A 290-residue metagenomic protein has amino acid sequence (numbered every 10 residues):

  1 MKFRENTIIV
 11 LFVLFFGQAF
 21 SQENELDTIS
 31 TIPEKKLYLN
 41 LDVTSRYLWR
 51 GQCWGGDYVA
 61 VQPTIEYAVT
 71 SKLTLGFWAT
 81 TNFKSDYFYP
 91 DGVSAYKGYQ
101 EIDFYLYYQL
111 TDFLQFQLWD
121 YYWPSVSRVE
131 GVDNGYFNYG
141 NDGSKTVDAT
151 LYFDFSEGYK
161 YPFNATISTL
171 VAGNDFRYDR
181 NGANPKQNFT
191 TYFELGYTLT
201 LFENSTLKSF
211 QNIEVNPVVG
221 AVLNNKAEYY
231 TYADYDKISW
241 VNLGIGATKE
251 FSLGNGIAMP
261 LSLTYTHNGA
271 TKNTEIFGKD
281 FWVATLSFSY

Functional and structural regions predicted by a protein language model:
M1-K36: Cleavable N-terminal export/targeting peptides
Q22-Y89: Short glycine/proline- and aromatic-enriched beta-strand/turn motifs that initiate or cap beta-hairpins
P33-K35, D57-V61, G98-I102, G143-A149 (+3 more regions): Residues that define the transmembrane beta-barrel architecture of outer-membrane proteins
L37, S71-F77, D112-L118, E157-I167 (+2 more regions): Repeated loop/turn-to-beta-strand initiation elements of outer-membrane beta-barrel proteins
L39-L41, I65, L75-F77, L106 (+8 more regions): Membrane-embedded beta-strand positions of outer-membrane beta-barrel proteins
V43-W49, A79-S85, D120-S125, F155-E157 (+6 more regions): Transmembrane beta-strands of outer-membrane beta-barrel pores
T74-T111, Q115-D142, N273: Surface-exposed loop and membrane-interface regions of Gram-negative outer-membrane beta-barrel proteins
Y108, I276-Y290: Outer-membrane beta-barrel "beta-signal"
